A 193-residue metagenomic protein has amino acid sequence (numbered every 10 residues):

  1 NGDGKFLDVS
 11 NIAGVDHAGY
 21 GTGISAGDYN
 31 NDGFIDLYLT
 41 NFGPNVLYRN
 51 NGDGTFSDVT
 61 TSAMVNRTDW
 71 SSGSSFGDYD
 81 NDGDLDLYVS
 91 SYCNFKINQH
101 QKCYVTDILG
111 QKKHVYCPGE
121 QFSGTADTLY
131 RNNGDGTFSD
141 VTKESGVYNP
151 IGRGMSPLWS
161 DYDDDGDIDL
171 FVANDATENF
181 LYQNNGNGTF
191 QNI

Functional and structural regions predicted by a protein language model:
N1-I193: Acidic, glycine/proline-rich Ca2+-coordinating loop motifs
